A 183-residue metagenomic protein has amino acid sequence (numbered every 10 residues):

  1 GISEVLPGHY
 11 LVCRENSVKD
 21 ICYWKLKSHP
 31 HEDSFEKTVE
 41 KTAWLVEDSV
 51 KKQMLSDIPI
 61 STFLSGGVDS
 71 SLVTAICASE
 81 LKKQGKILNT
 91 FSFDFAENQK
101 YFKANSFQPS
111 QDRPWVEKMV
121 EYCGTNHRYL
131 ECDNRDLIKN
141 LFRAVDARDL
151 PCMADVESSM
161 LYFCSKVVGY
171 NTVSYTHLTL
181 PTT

Functional and structural regions predicted by a protein language model:
G1-D33: N-terminal segments that mediate ammonia production and transfer in glutamine-dependent amidotransferase systems
E15, K25-L180: ATP-dependent adenylate-handling active sites, centered on carboxylate activation for C-N bond formation
T183: Extended, polar beta-sheet/loop recognition surfaces of beta-rich domains that mediate binding to diverse ligands
